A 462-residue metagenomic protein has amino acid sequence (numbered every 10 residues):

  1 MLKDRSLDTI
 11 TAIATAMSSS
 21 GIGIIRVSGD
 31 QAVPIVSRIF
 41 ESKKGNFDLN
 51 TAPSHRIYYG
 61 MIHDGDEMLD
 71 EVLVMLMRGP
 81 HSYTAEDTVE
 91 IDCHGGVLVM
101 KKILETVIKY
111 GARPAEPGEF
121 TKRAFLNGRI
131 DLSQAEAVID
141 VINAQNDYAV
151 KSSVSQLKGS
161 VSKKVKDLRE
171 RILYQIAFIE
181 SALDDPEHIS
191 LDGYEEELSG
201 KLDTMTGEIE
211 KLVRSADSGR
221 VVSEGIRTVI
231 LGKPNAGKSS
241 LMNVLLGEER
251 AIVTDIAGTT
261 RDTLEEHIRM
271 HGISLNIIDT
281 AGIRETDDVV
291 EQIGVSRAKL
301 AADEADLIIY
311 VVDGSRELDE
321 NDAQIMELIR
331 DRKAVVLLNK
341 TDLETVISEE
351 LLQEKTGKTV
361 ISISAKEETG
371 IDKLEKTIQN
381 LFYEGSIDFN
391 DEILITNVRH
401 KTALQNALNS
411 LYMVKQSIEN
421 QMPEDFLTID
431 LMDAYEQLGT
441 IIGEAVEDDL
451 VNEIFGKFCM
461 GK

Functional and structural regions predicted by a protein language model:
M1-K151, S155, G159, V335: A glycine-rich (often HGG/GG-containing) alpha/beta subdomain
S6-I13, M17-S20, D147-R269, T286-D288 (+1 more regions): C-terminal-of-GTPase-core extension/linker across diverse P-loop GTPases
Y58-L69, V74-R78, T259-T286, E304: Switch I (G2) and immediately adjacent beta-strands of P-loop GTPase domains
L246, A281-G282, D306, D313 (+1 more regions): Short glycine-/small-residue-rich Rossmann-like dinucleotide-binding loops
L275, L307, V335: Short, Asp-centered acidic motifs that coordinate Mg2+ and/or phosphate in catalytic or ligand-binding sites
I277, V311, L337: Generic enzyme active-site microenvironment
E291-S315: Inter-motif core of Ras-like GTPase G domains
